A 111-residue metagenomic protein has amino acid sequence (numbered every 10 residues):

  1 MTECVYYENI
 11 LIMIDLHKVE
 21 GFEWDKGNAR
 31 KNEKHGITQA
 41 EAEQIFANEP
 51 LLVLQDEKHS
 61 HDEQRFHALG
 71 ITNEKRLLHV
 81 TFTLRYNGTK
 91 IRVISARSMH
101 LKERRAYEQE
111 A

Functional and structural regions predicted by a protein language model:
M1-A111: Ribonuclease/tRNase effector modules and their secretory precursors
